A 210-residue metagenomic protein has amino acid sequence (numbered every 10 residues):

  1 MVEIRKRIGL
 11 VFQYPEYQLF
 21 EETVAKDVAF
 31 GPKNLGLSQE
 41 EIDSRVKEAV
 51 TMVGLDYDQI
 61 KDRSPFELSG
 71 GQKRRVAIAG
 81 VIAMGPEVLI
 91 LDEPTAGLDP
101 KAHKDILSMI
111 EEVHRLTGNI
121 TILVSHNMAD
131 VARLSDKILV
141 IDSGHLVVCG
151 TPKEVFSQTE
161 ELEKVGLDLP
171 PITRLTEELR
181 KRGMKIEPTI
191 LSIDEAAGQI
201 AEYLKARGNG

Functional and structural regions predicted by a protein language model:
S64-L68, Q72: Conserved ABC ATPase signature
I78: Hydrophobic anchor residue at the start of the ABC signature
G85: Conserved catalytic motifs of ABC-family nucleotide-binding domains
L89-D92: Catalytic Walker B motif of ABC-type/P-loop ATPase nucleotide-binding domains
V131-R133: A short, surface-exposed alpha-helical micro-motif characterized by mixed small hydrophobic and charged/polar residues
S143-G144: Conserved ABC ATPase "signature" C-loop
C149-G150: ABC ATPase "signature
